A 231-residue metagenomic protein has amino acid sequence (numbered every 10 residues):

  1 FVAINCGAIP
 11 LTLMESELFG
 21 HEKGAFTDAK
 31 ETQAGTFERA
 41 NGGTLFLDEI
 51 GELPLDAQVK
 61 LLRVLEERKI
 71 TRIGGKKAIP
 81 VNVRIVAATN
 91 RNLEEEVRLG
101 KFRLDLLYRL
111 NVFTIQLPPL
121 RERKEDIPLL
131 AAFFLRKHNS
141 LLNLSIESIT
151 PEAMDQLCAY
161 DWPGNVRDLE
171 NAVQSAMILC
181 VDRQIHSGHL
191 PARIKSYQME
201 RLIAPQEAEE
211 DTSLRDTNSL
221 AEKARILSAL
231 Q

Functional and structural regions predicted by a protein language model:
F1-R84, L93-N111, E122-A132: Conserved AAA+ P-loop NTPase core
E17, H189, R225: Ca2+-coordinating acidic residues in Ca2+-binding motifs
L18, P205-E209: Intrinsically disordered, low-complexity acidic/proline-/asparagine-rich linker or regulatory tail/stalk regions
G35, R63, E95, D155 (+2 more regions): Surface-exposed charged/polar residues within alpha-helices that form helix-capping/stabilizing sites and interaction
Q58-K60, L144, K223: A general lysine-centric signal
G74-R84, N92-R201, S219: Nucleotide-binding/hydrolysis machinery
A208-Q231: Bacterial C-terminal helix-turn-helix
